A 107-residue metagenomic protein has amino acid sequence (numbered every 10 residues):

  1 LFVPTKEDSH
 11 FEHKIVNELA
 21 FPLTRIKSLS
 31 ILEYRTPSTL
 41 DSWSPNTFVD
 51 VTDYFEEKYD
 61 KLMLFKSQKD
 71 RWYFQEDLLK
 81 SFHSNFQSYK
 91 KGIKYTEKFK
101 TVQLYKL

Functional and structural regions predicted by a protein language model:
L1-L107: Metal-dependent de-N-acetylase/amidase catalytic core
